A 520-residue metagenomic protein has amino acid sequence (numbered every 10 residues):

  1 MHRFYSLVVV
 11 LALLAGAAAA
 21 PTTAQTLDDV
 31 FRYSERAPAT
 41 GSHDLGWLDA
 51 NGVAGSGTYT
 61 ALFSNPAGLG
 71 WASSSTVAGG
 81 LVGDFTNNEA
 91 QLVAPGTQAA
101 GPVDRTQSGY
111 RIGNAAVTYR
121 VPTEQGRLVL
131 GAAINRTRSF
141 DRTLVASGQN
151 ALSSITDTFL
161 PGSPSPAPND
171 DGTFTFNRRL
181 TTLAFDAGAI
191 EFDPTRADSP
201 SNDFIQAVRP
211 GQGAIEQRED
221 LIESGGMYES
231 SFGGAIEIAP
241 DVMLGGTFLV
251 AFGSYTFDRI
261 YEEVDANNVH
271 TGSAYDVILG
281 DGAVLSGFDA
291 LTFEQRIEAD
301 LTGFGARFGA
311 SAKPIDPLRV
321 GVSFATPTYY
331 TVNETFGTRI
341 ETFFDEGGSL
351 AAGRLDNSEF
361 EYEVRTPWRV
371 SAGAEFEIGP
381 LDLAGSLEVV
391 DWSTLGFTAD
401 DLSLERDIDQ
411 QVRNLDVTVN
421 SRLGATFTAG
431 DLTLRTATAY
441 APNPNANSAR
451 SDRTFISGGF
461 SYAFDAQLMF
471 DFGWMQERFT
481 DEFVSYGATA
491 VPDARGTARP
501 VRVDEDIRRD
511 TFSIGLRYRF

Functional and structural regions predicted by a protein language model:
M1-V9: Bacterial N-terminal signal peptides that target proteins for export
V8-A17: Bacterial N-terminal signal peptides
L14-A15, V77, F483: Hydrophobic alpha-helical membrane context
A19-A24: Sec/Tat signal peptide C-region and signal peptidase I cleavage site
Q25-A39, L45-G46, R120-F520: Outer-membrane beta-barrel porins/channels
S42-A61, A67, P102-D104, Q217-E223 (+1 more regions): Asp/Glu-centered strand-loop micro-motifs enriched in Gly/Pro and often flanked by an aromatic residue
A54-S64, L69-L152, Y228: Outer-membrane beta-barrel translocator/receptor signature
